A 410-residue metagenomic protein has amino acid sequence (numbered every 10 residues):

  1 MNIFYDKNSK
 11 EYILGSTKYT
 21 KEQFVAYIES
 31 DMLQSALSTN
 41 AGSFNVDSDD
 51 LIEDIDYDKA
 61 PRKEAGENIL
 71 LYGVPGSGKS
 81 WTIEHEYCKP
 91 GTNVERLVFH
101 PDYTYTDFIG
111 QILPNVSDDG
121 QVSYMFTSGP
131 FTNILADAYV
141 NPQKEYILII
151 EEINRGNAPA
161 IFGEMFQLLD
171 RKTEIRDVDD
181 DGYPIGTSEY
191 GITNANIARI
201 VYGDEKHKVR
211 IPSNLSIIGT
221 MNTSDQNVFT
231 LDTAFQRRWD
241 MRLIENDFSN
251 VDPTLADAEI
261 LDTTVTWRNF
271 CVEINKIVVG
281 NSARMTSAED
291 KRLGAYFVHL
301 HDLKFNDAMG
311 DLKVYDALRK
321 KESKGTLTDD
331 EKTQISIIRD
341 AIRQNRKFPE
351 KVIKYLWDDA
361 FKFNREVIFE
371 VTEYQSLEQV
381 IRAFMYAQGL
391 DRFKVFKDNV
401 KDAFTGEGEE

Functional and structural regions predicted by a protein language model:
M1-N2, I211: Charge-enriched interaction surfaces
E11-S287, N306-V314, K320, K347 (+2 more regions): AAA+ P-loop NTPase catalytic core and its hallmark functional loops
S323-E331: Charged, low-complexity interaction regions
